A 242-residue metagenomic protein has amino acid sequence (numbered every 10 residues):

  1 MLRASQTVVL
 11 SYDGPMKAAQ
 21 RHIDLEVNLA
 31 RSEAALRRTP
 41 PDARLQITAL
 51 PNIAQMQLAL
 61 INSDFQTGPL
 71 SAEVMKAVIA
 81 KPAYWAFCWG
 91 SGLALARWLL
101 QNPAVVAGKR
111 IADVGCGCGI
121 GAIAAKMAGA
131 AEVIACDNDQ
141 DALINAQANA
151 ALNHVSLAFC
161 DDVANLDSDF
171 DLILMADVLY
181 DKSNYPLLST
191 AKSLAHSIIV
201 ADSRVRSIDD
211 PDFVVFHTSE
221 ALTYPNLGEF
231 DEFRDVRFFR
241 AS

Functional and structural regions predicted by a protein language model:
L2, V8, Y12-S242: S-adenosylmethionine-dependent methyltransferases
